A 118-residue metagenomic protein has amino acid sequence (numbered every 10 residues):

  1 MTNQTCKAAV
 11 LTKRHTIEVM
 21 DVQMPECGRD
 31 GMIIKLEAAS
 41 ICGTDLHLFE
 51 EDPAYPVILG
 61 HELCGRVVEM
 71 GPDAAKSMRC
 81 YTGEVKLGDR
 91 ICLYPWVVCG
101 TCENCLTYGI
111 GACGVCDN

Functional and structural regions predicted by a protein language model:
T2-A9: Short structural boundary motif marking the start of a folded domain
T5, I17, G31-I33: Intrinsic-disorder/low-complexity, polar/charged segments enriched in Ser/Thr/Lys/Arg/Asp/Glu/Gln
A9-I17: Extracellular beta-rich ligand/substrate-recognition surface
T12, Q23, V68, D117: Residue-level detector of conserved, well-ordered beta-strand and adjacent loop positions that form binding/recognition
V19-D21: Well-ordered beta-strand positions in beta-sheet-rich domains
P25-A39, F49-E103: Glycine-rich beta-strand-centered segment in the early N-terminal region that forms part of a ligand/cofactor-binding
T44-L48: Cytochrome P450 core scaffold surrounding the K-helix E-X-X-R motif and the conserved "meander" helix-loop region
P95-N118: Phosphate-binding beta-alpha-beta segment of Rossmann-like dinucleotide-binding domains, i.e., the NAD(P)
